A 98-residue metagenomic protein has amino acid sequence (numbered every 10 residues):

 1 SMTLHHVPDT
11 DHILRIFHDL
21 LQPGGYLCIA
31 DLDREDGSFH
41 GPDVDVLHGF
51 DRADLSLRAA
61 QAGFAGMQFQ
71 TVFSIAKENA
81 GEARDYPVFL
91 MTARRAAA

Functional and structural regions predicted by a protein language model:
S1-T10: A short SAM/SAH-binding and catalytic strip from SAM-dependent methyltransferases
P8, Q22, R95: Short conserved AdoMet
D11-Y26: A short glycine-rich, Lys/Arg-flanked "PGG" loop and its adjoining helix->strand segment in the class I
Y26-L90: C-terminal alpha-helical "lid/dimerization" subdomain adjacent to the S-adenosyl-L-methionine
M91-A98: C-terminal lobe and adjacent flexible extensions of AdoMet/dcAdoMet transferase-like proteins
